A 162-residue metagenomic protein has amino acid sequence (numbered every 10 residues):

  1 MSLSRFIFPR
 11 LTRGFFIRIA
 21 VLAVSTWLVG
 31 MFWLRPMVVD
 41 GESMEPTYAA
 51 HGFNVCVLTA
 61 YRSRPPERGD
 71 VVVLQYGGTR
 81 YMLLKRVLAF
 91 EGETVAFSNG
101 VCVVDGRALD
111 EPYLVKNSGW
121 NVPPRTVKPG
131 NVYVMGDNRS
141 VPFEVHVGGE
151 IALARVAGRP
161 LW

Functional and structural regions predicted by a protein language model:
M1-W162: Extended hydrophobic leader/signal-anchor segments used for secretion and membrane insertion
